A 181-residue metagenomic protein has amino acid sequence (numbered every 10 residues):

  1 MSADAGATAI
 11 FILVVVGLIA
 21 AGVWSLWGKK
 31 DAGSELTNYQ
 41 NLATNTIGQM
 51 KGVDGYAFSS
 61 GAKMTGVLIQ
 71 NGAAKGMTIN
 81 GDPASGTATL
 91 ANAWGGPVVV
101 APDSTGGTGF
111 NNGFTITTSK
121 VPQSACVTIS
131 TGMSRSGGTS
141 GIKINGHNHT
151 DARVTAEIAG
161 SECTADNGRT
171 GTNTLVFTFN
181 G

Functional and structural regions predicted by a protein language model:
M1-D31, E35: N-terminal single-pass transmembrane signal-anchor helix
L26, Y39-A57: N-terminal alpha-helical signal peptides/signal-anchor transmembrane segments
G52-G181: Periplasmic/extracellular, small/polar-rich flexible segments of pilin-like filament-forming proteins
